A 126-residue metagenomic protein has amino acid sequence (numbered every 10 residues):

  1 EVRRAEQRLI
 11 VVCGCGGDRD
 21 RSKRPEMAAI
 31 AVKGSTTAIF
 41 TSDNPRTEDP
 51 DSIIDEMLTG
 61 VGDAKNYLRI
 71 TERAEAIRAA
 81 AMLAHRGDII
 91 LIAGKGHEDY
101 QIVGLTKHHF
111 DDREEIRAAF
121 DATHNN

Functional and structural regions predicted by a protein language model:
E1-N126: ATP-dependent carboxylate-amine ligase
